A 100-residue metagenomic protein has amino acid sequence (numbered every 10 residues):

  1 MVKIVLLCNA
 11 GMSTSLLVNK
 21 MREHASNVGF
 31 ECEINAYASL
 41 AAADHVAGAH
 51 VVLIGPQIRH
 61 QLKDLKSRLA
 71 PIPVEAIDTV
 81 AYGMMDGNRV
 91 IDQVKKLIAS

Functional and structural regions predicted by a protein language model:
V2-A41: Conserved active-site segments centered on acidic
K3, E75-S100: Ser/Thr/Gly-rich flexible loops in soluble cytosolic domains mediating phosphotransfer, phosphorylation
A10, Q57-R59: Short glycine-rich anion-binding loops that position phosphate/pyrophosphate groups of nucleotides and phosphorylated
S15-V18, R59-K63: Short, surface-exposed alpha-helical segments at coil->helix boundaries
N19, E23, S67, D92 (+1 more regions): Short, well-ordered alpha-helices that flank and scaffold nucleotide-derived cofactor binding pockets
A36, I54, A76-D78: Structural signal for conserved beta-strand scaffold positions within catalytic alpha/beta enzyme cores
V46-V51: Short acidic/histidine-rich motifs immediately flanking catalytic phosphotransfer sites in two-component signaling
Q61-Y82: A short, gly/pro- and small-residue-rich
